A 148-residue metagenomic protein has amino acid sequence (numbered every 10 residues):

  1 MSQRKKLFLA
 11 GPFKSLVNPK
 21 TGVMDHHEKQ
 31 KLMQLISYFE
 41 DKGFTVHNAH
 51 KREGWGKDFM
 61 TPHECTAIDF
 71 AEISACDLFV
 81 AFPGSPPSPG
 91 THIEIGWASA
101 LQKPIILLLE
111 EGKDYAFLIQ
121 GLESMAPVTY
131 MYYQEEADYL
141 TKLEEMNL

Functional and structural regions predicted by a protein language model:
M1-L148: Conserved catalytic or regulatory cores that recognize and/or transform ribose-phosphate-containing ligands
